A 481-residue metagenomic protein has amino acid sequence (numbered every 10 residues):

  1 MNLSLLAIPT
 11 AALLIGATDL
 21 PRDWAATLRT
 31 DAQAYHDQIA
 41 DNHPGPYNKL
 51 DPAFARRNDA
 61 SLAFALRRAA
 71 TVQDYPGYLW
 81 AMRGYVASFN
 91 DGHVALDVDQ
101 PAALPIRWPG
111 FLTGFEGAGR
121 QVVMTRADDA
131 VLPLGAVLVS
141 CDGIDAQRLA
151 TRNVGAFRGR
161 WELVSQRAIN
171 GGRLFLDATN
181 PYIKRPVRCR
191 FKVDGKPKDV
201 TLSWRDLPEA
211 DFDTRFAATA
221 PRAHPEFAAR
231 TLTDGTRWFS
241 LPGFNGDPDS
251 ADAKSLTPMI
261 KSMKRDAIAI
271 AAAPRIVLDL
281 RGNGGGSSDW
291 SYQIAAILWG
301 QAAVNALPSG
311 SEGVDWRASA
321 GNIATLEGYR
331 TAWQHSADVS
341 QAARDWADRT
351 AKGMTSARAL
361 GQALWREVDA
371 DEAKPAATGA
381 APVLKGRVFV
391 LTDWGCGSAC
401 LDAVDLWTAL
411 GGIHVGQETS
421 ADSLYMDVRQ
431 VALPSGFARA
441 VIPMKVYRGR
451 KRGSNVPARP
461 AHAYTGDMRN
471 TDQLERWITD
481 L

Functional and structural regions predicted by a protein language model:
M1-L5, D279: Positively charged n-region of N-terminal signal peptides that target proteins for export
L5-T18: Hydrophobic h-region of N-terminal signal peptides that target proteins for export in Gram-negative bacteria
T18-T331, R387-F389, D402, E418-T419 (+5 more regions): Flexible, low-complexity junctional segments that flank or bridge functional domains
G310-L364: Low-complexity, serine/threonine/proline-enriched polar segments
H335-G353, M444-T465: Extended, charge-rich low-complexity interaction segments
W346-G412, G416, L424-D427: Flexible, glycine-rich surface segments
P460-D480: Structured C-terminal subdomain patch of bacterial secreted/periplasmic proteins
